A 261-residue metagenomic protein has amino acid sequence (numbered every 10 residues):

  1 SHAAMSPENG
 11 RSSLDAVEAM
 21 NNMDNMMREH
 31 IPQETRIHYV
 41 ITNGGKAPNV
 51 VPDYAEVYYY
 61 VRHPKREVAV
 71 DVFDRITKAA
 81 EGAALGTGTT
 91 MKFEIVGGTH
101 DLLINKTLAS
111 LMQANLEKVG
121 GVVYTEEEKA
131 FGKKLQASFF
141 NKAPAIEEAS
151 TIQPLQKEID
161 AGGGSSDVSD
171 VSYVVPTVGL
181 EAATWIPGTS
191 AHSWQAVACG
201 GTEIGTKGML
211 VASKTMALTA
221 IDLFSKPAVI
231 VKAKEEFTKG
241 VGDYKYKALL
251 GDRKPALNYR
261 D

Functional and structural regions predicted by a protein language model:
S1-A137: Midchain, well-structured core segments that form catalytic/ion-binding scaffolds
D15, D24, D53, D71-D74 (+7 more regions): Acidic-enriched, low-complexity/disordered segments with a strong bias for Aspartate over Glutamate
D15-E18, N22, M26-H30, K65-K78 (+1 more regions): His/Asp/Glu-rich mid-to-C-terminal helical/loop segments that flank catalytic regions of hydrolases
H38-T42, E94-I104, I230-L250: Short, highly charged C-terminal tails/helix-capping segments
K65, N105, T125, T202 (+2 more regions): Intrinsic-disorder/low-complexity, polar/charged segments
L85, E117-G121, Y173-P176, A183 (+1 more regions): Hydrophobic alpha-helix feature that most strongly marks membrane-spanning transmembrane helices and their immediate
M112, V171, M216: Hydrophobic, well-ordered secondary-structure elements that form the walls of internal hydrophobic environments
K129-S213, V231-D261: Zn-dependent metallopeptidase/amidohydrolase metal-coordination segment
